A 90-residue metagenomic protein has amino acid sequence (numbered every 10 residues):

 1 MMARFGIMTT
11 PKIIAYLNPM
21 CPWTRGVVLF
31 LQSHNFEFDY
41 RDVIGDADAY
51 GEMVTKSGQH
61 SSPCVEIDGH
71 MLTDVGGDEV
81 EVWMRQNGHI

Functional and structural regions predicted by a protein language model:
A3-F36: Local sequence-structure signature of Cys/Sec-based thiol-disulfide redox active-site neighborhoods
P22, G45, L72: Glycine-/small-residue-rich active-site loops that bind phosphorylated ligands and cofactors
P22-W23, D48, E79: Short alpha-helical
F38-A49: Thiol-based oxidoreductase modules, predominantly thioredoxin-like and allied folds used for disulfide exchange
S57-V65: Structural micro-motif
G69-I90: Non-catalytic, surface beta->alpha helical segment in thiol-disulfide oxidoreductase systems
